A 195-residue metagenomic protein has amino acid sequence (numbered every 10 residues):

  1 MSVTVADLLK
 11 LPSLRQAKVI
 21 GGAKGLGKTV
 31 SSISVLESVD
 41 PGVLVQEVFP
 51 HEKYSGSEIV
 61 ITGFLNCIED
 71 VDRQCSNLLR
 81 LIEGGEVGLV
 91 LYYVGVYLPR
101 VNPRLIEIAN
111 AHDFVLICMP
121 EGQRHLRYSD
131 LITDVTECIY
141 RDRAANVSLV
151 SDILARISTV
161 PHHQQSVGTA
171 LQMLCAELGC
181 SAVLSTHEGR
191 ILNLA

Functional and structural regions predicted by a protein language model:
M1-A195: Alpha-helical/coil-rich non-catalytic "connector" segments in signaling and regulatory proteins
